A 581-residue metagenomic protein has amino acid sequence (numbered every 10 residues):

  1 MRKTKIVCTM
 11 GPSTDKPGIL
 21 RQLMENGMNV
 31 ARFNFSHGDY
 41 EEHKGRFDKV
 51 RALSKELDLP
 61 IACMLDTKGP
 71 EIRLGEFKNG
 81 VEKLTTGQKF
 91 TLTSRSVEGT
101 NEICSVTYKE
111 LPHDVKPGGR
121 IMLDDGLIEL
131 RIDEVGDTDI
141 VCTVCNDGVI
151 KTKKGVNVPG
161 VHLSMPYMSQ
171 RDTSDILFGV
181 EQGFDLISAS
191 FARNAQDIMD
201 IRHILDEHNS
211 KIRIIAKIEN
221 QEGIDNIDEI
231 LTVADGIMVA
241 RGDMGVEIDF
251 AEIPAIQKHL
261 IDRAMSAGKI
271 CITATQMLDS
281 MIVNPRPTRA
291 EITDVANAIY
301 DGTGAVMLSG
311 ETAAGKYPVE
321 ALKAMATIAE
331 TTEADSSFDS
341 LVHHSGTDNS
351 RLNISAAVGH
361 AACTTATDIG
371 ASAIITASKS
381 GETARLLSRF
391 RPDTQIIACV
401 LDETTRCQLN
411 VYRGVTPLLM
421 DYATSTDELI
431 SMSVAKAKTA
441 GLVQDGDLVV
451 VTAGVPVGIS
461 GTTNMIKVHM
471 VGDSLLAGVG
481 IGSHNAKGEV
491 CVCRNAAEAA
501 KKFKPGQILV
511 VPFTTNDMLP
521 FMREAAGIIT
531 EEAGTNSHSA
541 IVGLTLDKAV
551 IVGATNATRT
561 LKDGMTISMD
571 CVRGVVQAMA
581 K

Functional and structural regions predicted by a protein language model:
K3, C8-P12, E42, V161 (+2 more regions): Conserved alpha/beta-domain cores
K5-V7, V30-R32, P60-M64, K89 (+8 more regions): Structural preference for beta-strand elements that scaffold enzyme active sites
T9, N34, D66, G118 (+8 more regions): Conserved, mostly hydrophobic/aromatic
M10-P12, N29-Y40, L186-F191, I237-I248 (+1 more regions): Glycine-rich phosphate-binding active-site loops on the catalytic face of alpha/beta enzymes
G38-E42, R46, T394-Q395, C399-L429 (+1 more regions): Feature captures the catalytic cores and cofactor-binding loops of soluble hydro-lyases/lyases that act on carboxylate
K44-V50, R202, T312-D335, M465-V468: C-terminal helical cap(s) of enzyme catalytic domains, especially alpha/beta-barrels
P70-S169, K436, L442-A497, K502 (+2 more regions): Acidic, glycine-rich flexible loop/linker segments
M244-V246, M277-E291, A305-K316, V342-T347 (+2 more regions): Short beta-alpha connecting loops at secondary-structure transitions that line or flank enzyme active sites
